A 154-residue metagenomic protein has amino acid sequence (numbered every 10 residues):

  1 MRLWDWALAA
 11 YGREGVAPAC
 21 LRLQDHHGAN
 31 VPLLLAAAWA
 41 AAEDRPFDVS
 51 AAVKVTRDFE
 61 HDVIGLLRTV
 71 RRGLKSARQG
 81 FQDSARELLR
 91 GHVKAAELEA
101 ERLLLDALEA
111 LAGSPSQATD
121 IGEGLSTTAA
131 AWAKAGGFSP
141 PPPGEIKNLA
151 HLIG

Functional and structural regions predicted by a protein language model:
M1-R2, N30, D120: Secondary-structure junction/capping motif
L3-D25: Short amphipathic alpha-helical segments and their helix-coil junctions
P18-D58: N-terminal interaction modules that seed assembly of large macromolecular complexes
D62: Glycine-rich beta-alpha loop segments
R71-G73: Contiguous, amphipathic alpha-helical segments that mediate oligomerization or scaffolding in large protein assemblies
S76-L152: A charged, amphipathic interaction segment
